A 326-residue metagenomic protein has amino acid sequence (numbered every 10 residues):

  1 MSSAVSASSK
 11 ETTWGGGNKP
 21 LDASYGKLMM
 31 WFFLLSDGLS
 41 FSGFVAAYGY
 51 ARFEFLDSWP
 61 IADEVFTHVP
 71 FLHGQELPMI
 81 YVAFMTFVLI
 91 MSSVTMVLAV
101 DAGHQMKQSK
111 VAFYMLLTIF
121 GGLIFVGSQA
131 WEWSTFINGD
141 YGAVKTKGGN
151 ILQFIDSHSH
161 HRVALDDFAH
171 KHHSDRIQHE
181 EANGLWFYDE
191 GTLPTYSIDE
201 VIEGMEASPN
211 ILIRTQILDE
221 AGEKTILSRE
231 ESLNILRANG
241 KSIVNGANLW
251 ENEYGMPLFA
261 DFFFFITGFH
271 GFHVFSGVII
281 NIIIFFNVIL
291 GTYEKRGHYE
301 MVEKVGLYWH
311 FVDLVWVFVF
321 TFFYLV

Functional and structural regions predicted by a protein language model:
M1-V326: ...captures the hydrophobic TM-helix bundle architecture rather than a specific catalytic motif, and can also fire on
